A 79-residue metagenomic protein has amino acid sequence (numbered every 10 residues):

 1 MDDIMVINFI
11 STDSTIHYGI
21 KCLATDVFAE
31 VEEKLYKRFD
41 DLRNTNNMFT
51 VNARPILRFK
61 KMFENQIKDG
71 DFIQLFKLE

Functional and structural regions predicted by a protein language model:
M1-E79: Ubiquitin system architectures
